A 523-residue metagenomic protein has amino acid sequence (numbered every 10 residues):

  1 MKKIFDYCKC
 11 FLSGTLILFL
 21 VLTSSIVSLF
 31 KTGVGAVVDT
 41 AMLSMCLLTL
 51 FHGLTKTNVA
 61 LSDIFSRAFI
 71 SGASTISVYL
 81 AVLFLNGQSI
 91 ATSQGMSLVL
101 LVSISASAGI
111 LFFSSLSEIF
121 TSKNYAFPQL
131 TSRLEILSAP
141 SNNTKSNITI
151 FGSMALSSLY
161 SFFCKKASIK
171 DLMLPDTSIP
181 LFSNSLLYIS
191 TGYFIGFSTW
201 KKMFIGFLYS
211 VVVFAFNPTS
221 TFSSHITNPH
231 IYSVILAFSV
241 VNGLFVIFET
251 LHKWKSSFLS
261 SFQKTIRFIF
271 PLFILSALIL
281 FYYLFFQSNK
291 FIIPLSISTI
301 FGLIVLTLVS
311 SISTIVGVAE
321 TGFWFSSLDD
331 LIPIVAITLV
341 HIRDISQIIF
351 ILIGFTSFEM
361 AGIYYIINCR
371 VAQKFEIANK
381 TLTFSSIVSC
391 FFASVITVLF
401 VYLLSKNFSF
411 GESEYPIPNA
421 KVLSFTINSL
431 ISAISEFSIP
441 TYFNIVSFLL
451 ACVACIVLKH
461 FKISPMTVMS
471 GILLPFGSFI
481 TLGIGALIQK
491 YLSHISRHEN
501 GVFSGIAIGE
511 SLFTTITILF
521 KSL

Functional and structural regions predicted by a protein language model:
M1-L523: Alpha-helical multipass membrane-protein architecture
